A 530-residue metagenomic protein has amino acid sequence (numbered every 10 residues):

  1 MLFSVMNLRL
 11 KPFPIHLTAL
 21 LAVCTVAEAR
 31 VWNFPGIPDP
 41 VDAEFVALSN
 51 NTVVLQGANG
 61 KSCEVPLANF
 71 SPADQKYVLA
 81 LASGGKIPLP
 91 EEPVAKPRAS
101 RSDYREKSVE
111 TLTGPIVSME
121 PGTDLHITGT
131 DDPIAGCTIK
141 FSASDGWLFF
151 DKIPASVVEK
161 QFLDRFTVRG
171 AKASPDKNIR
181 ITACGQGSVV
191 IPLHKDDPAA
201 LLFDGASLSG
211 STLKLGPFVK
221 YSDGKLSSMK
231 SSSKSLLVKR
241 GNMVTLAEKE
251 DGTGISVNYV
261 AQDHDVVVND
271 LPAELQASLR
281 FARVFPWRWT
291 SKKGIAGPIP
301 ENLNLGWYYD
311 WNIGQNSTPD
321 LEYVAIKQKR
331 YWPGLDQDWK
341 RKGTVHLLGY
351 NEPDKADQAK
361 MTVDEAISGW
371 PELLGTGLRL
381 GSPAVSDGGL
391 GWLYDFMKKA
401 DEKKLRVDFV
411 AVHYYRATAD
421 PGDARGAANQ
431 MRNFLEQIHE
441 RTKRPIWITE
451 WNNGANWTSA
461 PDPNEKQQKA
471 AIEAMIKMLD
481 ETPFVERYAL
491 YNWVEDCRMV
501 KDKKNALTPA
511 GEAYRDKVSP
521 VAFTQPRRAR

Functional and structural regions predicted by a protein language model:
P14-C24: Bacterial N-terminal signal peptides
A27-P115, G122: Compositionally biased alpha-helical segments
R105-E120, T130-K140, L148-K152, S156-K293 (+3 more regions): Compact beta-sheet-dominated domain cores in extracellular/mature segments
R283-R288, P319-A325, T458, D462-K466 (+2 more regions): Aromatic-rich peripheral "rim/lid" segments of glycoside hydrolase catalytic domains that contact and position glycan
T290-L347, V363: N-terminal carbohydrate-binding/catalytic regions of secreted carbohydrate-active enzymes
K292-G294, G306-W307, E322-V324, V345-L348 (+4 more regions): Structural preference for beta-strand elements that scaffold enzyme active sites
Y308-N316, K329-K340, D364-S368, S386-E402 (+3 more regions): Alpha-helical scaffolding within the catalytic cores of extracellular/periplasmic polymer-degrading hydrolases
D310, N351, Y394-Q437, T442-W457 (+2 more regions): Aromatic- and acid-rich polysaccharide-binding/catalytic face of secreted or lumenal carbohydrate-active enzymes
